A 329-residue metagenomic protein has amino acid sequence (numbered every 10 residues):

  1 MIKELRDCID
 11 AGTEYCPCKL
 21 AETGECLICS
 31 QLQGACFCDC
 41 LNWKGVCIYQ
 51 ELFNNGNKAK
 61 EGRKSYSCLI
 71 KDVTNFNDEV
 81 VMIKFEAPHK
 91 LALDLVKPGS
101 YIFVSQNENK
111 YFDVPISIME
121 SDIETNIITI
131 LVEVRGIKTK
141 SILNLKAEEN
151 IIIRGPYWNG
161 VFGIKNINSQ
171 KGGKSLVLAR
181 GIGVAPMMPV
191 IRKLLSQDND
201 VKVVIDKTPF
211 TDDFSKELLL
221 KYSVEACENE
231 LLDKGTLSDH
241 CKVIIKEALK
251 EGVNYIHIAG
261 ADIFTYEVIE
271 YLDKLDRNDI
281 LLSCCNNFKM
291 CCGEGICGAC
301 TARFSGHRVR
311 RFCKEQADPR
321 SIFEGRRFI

Functional and structural regions predicted by a protein language model:
M1-G24, F76, H257, D262-K289 (+1 more regions): Short, charged low-complexity linear segments at domain edges
K3-E4, C8-G62: OB/S1-fold single-stranded nucleic-acid-binding modules and their adjacent gly/ser/pro-rich low-complexity linkers
R6, F53-T74, C313-I329: Short Fe-S-cluster ligation motifs
P17-L41, N286-P319: Local cysteine-cluster metal-coordination motifs and their immediate loop/turn environment, predominantly Fe-S cluster
N55-I152: Ferredoxin-reductase
I137-C291: FNR/FR-type flavoprotein reductase catalytic core
K216, G295-I296, E324: Short acidic, glycine/serine/threonine-rich loops at helix termini
